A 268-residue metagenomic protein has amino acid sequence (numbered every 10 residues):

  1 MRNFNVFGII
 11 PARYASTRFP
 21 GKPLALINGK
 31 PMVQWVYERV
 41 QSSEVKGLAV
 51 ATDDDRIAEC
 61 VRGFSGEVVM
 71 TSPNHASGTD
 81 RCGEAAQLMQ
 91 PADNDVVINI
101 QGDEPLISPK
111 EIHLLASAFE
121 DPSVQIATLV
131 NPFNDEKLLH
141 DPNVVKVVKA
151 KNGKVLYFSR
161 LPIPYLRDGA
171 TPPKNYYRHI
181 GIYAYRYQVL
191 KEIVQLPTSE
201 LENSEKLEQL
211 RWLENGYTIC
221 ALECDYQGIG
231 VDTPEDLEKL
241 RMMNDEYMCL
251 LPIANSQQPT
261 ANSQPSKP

Functional and structural regions predicted by a protein language model:
M1-N3, M242-P268: Short, basic, low-complexity termini and linkers enriched in Ser/Thr/Gly/Pro that act as targeting/leader peptides
R2-T52: N-terminal glycine-rich phosphate-binding loop and ensuing alpha1 helix
R18, L26, L106, A184 (+1 more regions): Short aromatic/basic micro-patch
V45, D93-N94, D121-V124, Y217: Short, high-confidence coil segments that cap the C-terminus of an alpha-helix and link into the following beta-strand
T52-D53, I107, Y185, D232: A conserved hydrophobic position in a structured secondary element of the catalytic/binding core that shapes
R56-L114: Short phosphate-binding loop-to-helix
S108-S199: Conserved core of the sugar-phosphate nucleotidyltransferase
P172-L251: Conserved alpha/beta core of the MobA/IspD/sugar-nucleotide pyrophosphorylase nucleotidyltransferase superfamily
